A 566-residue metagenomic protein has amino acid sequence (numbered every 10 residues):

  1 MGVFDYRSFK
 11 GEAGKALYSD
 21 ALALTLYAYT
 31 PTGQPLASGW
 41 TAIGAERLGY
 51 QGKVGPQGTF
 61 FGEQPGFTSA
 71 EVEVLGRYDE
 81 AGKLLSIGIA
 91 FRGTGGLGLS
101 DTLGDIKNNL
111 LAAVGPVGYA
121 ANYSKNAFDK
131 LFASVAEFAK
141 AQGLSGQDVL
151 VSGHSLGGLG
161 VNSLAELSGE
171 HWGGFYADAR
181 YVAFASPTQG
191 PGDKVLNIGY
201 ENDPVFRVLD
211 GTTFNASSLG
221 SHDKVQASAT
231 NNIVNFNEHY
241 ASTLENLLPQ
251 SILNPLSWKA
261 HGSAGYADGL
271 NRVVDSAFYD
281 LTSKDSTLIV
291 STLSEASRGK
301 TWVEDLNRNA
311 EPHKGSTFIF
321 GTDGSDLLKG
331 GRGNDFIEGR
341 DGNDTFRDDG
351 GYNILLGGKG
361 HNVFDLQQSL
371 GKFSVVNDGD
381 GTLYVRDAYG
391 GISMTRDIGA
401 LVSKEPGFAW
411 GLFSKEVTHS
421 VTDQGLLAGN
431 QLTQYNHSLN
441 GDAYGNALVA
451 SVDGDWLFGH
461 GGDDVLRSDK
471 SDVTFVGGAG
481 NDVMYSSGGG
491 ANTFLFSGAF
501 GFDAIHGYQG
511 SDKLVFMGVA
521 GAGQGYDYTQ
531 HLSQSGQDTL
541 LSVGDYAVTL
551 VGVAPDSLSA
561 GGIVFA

Functional and structural regions predicted by a protein language model:
M1-I43: N-terminal low-complexity, Ser/Thr- and acidic-residue-enriched intrinsically disordered segments
G2-V3, L84-S86, Y123, A133-L150 (+3 more regions): Serine hydrolase/lipase
G44-L150, W172-D178, Q189, R308-A310: A conserved cap/lid and substrate-binding interface adjacent to the catalytic center of lipid-processing enzymes
F91-R92, S152-G153, V182-S186, D348-D349 (+1 more regions): Short His-Asn-centered micro-motif
G153-G157, V161: Gly/Ala-rich beta-loop-alpha elbow adjacent to hydrolase catalytic centers
L293-L366, G371-S393, L401-A504, Y528-Q530 (+3 more regions): Glycine- and aspartate-rich repeat motifs characteristic of hemolysin/RTX-like Ca2+-binding segments in secreted
D365, K513-M517: Surface-exposed beta-strand/loop patches in extracellular or lumenal glycoproteins
T549-V553: Short, exposed beta-strand-loop hairpins at the edges of beta-sheets in extracellular/periplasmic proteins
